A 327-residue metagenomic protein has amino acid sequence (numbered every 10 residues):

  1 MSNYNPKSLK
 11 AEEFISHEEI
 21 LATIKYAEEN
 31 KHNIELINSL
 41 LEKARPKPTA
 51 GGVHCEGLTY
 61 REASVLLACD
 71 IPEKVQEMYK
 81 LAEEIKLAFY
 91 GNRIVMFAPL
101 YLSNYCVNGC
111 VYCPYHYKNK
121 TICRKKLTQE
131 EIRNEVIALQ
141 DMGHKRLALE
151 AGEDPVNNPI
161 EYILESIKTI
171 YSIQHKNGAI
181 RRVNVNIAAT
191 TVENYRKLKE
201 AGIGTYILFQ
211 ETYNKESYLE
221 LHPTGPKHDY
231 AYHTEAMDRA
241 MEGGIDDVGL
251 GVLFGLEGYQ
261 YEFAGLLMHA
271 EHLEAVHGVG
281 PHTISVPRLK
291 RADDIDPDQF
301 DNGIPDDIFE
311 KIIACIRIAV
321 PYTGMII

Functional and structural regions predicted by a protein language model:
M1-L100, N108: Flexible, acidic/Gly-rich N-terminal and inter-domain linker regions that tether and position cofactor-handling modules
E77-N119, R124-E150, G204: N-terminal pre-triad scaffold of radical SAM enzymes
A88-I94, G143-K145, N177-V183, G202-G204 (+3 more regions): Short, well-ordered coil/turn segments that N-cap beta-strands
A98, V136, L164-Y171, Y195 (+3 more regions): Generic structural signal for well-ordered alpha-helices, preferentially at hydrophobic/aromatic core positions
A98-L100, A148-I160, R291: Glycine-rich, proline-tolerant flexible connector loops at the mouths of alpha/beta enzymes
C110, R146-L147, I160-V252: Radical SAM/AdoMet-radical enzyme domain recognition
K118-K126, V156-E161, Y218-Y230, D296-P305: Glycine-rich tight-turn/loop motif centered on a GG-T
A151, T205, Q210, A231-I295 (+1 more regions): Conserved C-terminal portion of the radical SAM core fold that forms the substrate/S-adenosylmethionine-binding
